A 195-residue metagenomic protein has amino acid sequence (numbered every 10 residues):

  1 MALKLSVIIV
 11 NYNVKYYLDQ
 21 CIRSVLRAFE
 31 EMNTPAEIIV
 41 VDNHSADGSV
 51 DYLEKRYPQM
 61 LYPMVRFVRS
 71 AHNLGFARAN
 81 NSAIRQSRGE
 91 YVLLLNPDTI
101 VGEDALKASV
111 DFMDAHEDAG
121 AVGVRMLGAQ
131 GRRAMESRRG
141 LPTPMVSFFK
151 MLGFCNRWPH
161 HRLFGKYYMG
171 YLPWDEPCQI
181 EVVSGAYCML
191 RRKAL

Functional and structural regions predicted by a protein language model:
M1-R27, T34: N-proximal low-complexity "stem/linker" segments adjacent to membrane-targeting elements
S24, M32-N33, D42-D51, H72: A conserved acidic beta->alpha catalytic loop
F67-S87, A108: Glycine-rich, basic loop-to-helix element that forms the pyrophosphate-binding segment of sugar-nucleotide handling
F76, L95, I100-A105, L190: Hydrophobic/aromatic residue at the end of a short beta strand that borders the catalytic acidic motif
R88-G89, S184-L195: Conserved nucleotide-sugar donor-binding and metal-coordinating catalytic region shared by glycosyltransferases
V92: Short aromatic/hydrophobic "clamp" motif used to bind/position activated sugar donors
I100-S137: Conserved donor NDP-sugar-binding/catalytic core segment of glycosyltransferases
L141-I180: Short, flexible, basic/aromatic active-site loop/helix in glycosyltransferases
